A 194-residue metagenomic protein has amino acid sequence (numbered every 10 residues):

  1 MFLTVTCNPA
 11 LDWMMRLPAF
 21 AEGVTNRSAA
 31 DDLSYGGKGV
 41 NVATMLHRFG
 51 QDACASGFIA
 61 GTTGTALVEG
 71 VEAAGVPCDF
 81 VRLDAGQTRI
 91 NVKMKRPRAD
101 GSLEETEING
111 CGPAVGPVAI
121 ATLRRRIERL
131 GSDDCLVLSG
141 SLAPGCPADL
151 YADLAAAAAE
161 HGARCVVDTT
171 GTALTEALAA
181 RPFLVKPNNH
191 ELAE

Functional and structural regions predicted by a protein language model:
M1-S56, T65-A66: Glycine-rich phosphate/adenosyl-contacting loop at the front of the ribokinase-like
T4-T6, R82, G110, L174 (+1 more regions): Structured catalytic cores of enzymes that bind and process phosphorylated ligands/cofactors
C7-L11, I59-A60, A85-Q87, E191: Glycine-rich beta-alpha junction loops
N8-A10, C111-P113, S141-P144, E191: Short glycine-rich anion-binding loops that position phosphate/pyrophosphate groups of nucleotides and phosphorylated
A21-E22, V71-A74, P97-R98, L154 (+1 more regions): Short, hinge-like loop/turn segments at secondary-structure boundaries
E22-A29, E104-T106, N189-H190: Generic N-terminal amphipathic, Lys/Arg-enriched alpha-helix
V24, R48-D134: Conserved N-terminal subdomain of the carbohydrate kinase-like
C135-E194: Conserved beta-alpha-beta core of the PfkB/ribokinase-like small-molecule kinase fold
